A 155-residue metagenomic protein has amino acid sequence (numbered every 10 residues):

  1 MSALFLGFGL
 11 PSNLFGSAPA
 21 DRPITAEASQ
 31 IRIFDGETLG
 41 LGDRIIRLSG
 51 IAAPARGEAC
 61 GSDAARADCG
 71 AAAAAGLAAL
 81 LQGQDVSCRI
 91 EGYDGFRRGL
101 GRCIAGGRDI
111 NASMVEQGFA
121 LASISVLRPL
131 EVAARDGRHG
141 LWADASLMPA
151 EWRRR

Functional and structural regions predicted by a protein language model:
M1-R155: Small beta-barrel nucleic-acid-binding modules, primarily SNase/OB-fold domains and secondarily Tudor-like barrels
